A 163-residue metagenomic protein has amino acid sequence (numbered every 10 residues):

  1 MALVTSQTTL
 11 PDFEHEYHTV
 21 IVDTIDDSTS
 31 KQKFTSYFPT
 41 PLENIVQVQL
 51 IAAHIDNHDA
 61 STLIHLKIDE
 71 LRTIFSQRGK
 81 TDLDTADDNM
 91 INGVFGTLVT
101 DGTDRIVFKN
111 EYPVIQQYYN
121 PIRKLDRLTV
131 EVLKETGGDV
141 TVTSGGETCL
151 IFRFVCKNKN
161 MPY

Functional and structural regions predicted by a protein language model:
M1-Y163: The ATP-binding site of the protein kinase catalytic domain
